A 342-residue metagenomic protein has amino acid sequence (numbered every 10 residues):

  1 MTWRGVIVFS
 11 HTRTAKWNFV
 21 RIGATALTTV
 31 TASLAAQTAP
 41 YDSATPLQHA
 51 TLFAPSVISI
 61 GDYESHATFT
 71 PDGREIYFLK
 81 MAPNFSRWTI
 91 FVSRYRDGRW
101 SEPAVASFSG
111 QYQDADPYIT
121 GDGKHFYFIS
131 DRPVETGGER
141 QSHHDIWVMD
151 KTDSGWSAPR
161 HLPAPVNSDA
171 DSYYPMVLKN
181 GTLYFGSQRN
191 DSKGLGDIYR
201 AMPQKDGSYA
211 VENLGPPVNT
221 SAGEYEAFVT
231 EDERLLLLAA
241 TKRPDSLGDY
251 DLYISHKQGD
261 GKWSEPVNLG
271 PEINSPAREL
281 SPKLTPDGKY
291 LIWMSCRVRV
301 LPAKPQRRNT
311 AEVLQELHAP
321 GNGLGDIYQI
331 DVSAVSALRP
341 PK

Functional and structural regions predicted by a protein language model:
M1-T2, F53: Compositionally biased, low-complexity intrinsically disordered regions
W3-A26: Bacterial N-terminal signal peptides that target proteins for export
V30-S33: N-terminal signal peptide c-region/cleavage motif recognized by signal peptidases
Q37-K342: Short, conserved micro-motifs composed of acidic
